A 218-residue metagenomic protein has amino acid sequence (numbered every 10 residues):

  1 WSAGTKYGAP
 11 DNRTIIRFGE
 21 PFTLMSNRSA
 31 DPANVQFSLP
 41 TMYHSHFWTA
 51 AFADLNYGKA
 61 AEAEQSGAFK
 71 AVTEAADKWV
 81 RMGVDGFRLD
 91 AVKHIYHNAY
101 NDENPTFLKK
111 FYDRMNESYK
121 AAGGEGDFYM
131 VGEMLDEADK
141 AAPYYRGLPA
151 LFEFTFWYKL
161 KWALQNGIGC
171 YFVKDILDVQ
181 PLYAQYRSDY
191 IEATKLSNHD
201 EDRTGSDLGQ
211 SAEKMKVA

Functional and structural regions predicted by a protein language model:
W1-K70: Glycan-binding loop/region signatures in secreted carbohydrate-active enzymes
W1-M25, E74-D77, D85-K195, S206 (+1 more regions): Active-site-proximal helices and loops of the catalytic beta/alpha 8
K59-A60, T204-D207: Surface-exposed cleft-lining segments at the edges of enzyme active sites
E62-M82, A212-A218: Short, acidic/polar
